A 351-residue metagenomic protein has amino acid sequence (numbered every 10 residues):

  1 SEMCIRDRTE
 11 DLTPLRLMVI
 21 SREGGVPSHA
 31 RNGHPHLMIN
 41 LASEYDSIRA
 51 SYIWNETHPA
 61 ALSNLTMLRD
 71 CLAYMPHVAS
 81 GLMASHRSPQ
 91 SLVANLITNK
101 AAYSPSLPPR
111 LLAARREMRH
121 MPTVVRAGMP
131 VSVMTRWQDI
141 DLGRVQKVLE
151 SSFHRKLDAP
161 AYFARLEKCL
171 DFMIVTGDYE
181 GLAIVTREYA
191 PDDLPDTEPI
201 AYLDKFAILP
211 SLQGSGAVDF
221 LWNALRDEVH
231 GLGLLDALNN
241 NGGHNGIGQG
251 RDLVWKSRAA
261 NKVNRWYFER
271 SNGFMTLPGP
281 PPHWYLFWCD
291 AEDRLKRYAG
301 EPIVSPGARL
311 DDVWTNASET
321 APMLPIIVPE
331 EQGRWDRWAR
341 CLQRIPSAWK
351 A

Functional and structural regions predicted by a protein language model:
S1-I200, D204-G216, D227-V254, L277-A351: C-terminal catalytic "cap/lid" subdomain
Q90-L92, K262-R265: Short, charged/polar "capping" segments at the starts of alpha-helices and the immediately preceding loops
L253-K256, N264: C-terminal interaction modules of eukaryotic adaptor/scaffold proteins
E269: A cross-family phosphate/adenosyl-ligand binding-site feature
